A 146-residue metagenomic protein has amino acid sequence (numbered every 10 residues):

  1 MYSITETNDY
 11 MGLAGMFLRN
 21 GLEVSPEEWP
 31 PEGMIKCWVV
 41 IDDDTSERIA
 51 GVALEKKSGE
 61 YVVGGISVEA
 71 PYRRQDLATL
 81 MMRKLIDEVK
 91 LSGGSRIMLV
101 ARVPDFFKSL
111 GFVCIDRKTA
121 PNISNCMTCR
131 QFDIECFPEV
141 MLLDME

Functional and structural regions predicted by a protein language model:
M1-E27, I41-D42, P138-V140, D144-E146: Short amphipathic alpha-helix that is part of the acyltransferase structural core
W29-V39, A50, V62, C136-F137: A short helix-loop-beta-strand connector motif used in the catalytic cores of GNAT acetyltransferases and, in some
V39, S46-E55, E60-S67: Conserved beta-strand in the GNAT
G59, V68, R102-V103, D144: A generic "binding-loop/recognition-motif" signal
V68, R74-D87, L99: Conserved acetyl-CoA-binding loop-helix of GNAT-fold acetyltransferases
V89-R102: Conserved GNAT acetyl-CoA-binding A-motif
A101-T128: Conserved active-site alpha-helix within GNAT-family acetyltransferase domains
A120-E146: C-terminal "cap" of GNAT-fold acetyltransferases
